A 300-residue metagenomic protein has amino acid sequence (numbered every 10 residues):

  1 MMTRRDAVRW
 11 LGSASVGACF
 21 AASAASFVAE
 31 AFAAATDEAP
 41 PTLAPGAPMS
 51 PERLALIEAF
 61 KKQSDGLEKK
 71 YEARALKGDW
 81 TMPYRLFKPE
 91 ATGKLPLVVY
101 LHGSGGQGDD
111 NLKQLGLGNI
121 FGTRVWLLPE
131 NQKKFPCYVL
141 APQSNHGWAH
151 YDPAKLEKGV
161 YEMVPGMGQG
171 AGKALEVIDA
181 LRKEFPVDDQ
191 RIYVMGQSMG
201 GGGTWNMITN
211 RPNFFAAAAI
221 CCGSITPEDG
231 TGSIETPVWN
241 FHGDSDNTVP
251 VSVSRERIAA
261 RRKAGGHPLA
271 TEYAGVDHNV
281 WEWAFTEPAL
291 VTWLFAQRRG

Functional and structural regions predicted by a protein language model:
D6-F32: N-terminal export signals
G12, A34-L97, C137, G170 (+5 more regions): A domain-start/cap signature at the N-terminus of enzymes
L101-H102, H242: The conserved beta1-alpha1 loop
G106-A171: Active-site machinery of serine-nucleophile hydrolases
P153-Q197: Gly/Ser-rich "nucleophile elbow"/oxyanion-hole loop immediately N-terminal to the catalytic nucleophile in hydrolases
Q190-G232: Primarily recognizes the serine-hydrolase "nucleophile elbow" in alpha/beta-hydrolase and SGNH/GDSL folds
P237, F241, N247-G300: C-terminal catalytic histidine-bearing segment of alpha/beta-hydrolase fold enzymes
